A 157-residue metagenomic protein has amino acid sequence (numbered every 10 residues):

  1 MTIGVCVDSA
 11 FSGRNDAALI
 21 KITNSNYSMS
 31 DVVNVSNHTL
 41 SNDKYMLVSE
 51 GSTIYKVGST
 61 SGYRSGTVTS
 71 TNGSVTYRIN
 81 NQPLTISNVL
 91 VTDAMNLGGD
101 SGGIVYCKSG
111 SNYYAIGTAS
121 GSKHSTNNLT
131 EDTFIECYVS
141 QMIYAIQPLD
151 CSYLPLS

Functional and structural regions predicted by a protein language model:
M1-N80, C107-S109, S120, V139 (+1 more regions): Serine endopeptidase catalytic core focused on the charge-relay Asp
Y27-S30, L97-S101, T126: Short, surface-exposed beta-strand/loop "edge" segments at domain boundaries and coil↔beta transitions
Y55, T85, A115-G117: A sequence-level detector of short linear motifs
G66-N96, S101-G102: Helical hairpin unit composed of two closely spaced alpha helices linked by a short loop
S87-L90, T118-S157: Conserved catalytic-core subdomain
A94-T118: Catalytic nucleophile loop of clan PA
